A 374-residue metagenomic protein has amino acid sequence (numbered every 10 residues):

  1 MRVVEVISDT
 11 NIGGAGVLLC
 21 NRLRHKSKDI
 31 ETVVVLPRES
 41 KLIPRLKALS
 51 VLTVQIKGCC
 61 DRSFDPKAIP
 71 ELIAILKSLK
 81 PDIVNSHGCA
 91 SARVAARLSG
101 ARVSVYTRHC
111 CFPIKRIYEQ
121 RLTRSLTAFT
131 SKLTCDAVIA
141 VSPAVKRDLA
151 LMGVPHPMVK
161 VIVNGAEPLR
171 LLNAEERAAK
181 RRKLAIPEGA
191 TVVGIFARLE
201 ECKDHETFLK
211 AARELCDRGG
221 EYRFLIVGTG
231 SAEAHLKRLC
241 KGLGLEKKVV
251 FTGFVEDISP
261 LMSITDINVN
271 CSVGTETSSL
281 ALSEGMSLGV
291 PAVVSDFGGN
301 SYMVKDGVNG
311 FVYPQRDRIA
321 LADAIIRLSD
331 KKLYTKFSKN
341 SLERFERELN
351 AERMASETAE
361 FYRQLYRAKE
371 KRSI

Functional and structural regions predicted by a protein language model:
M1-I374: Membrane-interface segments of envelope glycosyltransferases acting on lipid-linked substrates or membrane lipids
